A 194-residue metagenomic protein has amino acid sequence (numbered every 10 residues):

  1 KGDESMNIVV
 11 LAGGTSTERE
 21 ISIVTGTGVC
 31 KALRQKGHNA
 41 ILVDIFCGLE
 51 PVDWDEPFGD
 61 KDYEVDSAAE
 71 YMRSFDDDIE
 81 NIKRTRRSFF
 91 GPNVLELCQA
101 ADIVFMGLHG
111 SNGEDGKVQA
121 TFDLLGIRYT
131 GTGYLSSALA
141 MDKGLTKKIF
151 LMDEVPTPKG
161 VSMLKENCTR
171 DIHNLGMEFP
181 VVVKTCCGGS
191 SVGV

Functional and structural regions predicted by a protein language model:
G2-T130, Y134-L135, L139-M141, L145 (+2 more regions): ATP-binding N-terminal substructure of ATP-dependent carboxylate-amine bond-forming enzymes
S22, P158-S162, P180-V194: Glycine-rich phosphate-binding loop of ATP-grasp-fold ATP-dependent ligases
I149-T157: Basic phosphate/pyrophosphate-binding loop/patch that engages nucleotide-derived ligands
L175-G176: Acidic (Asp/Glu)-rich catalytic clusters
